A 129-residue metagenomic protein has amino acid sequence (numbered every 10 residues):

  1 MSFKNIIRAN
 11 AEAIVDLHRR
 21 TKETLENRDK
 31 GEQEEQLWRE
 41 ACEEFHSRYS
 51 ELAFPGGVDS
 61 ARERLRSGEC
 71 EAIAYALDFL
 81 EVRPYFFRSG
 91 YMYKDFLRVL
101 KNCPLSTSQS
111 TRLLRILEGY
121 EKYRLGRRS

Functional and structural regions predicted by a protein language model:
M1-S129: Extended repeat-based scaffolds of very large eukaryotic assembly and lipid-transport proteins
